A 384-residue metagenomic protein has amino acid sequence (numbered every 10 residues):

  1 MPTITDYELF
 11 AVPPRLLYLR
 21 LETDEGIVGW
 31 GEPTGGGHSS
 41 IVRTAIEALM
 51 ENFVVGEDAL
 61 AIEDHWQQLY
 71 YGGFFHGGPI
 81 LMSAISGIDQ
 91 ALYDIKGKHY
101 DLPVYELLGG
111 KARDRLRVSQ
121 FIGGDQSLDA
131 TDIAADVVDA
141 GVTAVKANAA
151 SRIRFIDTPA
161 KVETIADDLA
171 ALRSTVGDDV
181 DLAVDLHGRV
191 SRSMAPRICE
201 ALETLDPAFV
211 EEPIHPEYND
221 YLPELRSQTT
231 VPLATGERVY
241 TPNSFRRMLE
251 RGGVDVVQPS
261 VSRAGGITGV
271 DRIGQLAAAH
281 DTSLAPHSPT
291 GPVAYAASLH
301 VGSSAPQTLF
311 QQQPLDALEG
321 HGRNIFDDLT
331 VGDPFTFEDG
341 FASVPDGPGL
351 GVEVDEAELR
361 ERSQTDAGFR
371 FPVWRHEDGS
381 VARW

Functional and structural regions predicted by a protein language model:
M1-P14, Y18, K98, L102-R115 (+1 more regions): N-terminal amphipathic alpha-helix/helix-capping segment at the start of soluble metabolic enzymes
I4, G26, M50, I88 (+8 more regions): Conserved, mostly hydrophobic/aromatic
D6-L9, P13, L19, D24 (+2 more regions): Flexible C-terminal active-site loop/helix
D24-H99, L318, A382-W384: Metal- or metallocofactor-binding catalytic centers and their adjacent structured scaffolds across diverse enzyme
T44, A48-L49, D64, D206 (+2 more regions): Shared catalytic-loop signature of beta/alpha-barrel
I85, K161, V184-S191, E211-I214 (+4 more regions): Glycine- and other small-residue-rich loops at beta-strand/loop junctions that grip anionic moieties
D89-D125, D129: Glycine-rich, aromatic-flanked loop segments that form ligand/cofactor-binding clefts across common enzyme folds
R115-T229: Metal-dependent enolase-superfamily TIM-barrel catalytic cores that perform enediolate-based chemistry
